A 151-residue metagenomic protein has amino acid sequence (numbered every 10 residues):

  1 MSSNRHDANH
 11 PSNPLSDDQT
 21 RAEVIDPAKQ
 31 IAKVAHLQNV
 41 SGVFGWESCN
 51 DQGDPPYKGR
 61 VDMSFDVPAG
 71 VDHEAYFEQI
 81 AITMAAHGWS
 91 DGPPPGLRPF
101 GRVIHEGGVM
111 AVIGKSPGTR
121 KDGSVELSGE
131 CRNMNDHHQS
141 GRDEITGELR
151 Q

Functional and structural regions predicted by a protein language model:
M1-K33, V43, A85, P93-Q151: An acidic-aromatic pocket/loop used at catalytic or ligand-binding sites
S2-D18, S48-I82: Terminal, regulation- and interaction-focused segments at domain boundaries
A35-Q52: An N-terminal amphipathic alpha-helical segment
L37, G88-S90: Short aromatic/hydrophobic-glycine micro-motifs
V40, D54-P56, D122: Residue-level signal for the start and early helices of compact helical domains
E74, G92-P93: Short, solvent-exposed secondary-structure capping/transition elements
